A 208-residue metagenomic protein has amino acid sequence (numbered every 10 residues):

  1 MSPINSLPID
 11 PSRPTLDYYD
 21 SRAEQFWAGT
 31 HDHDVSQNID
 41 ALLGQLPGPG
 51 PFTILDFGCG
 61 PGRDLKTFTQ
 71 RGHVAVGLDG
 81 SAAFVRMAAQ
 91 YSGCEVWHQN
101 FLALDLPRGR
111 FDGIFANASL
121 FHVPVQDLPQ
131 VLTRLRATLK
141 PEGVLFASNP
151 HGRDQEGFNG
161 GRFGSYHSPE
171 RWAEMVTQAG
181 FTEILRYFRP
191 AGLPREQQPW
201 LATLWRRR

Functional and structural regions predicted by a protein language model:
S2-P49: Conserved class I S-adenosyl-L-methionine
G50-G60: Conserved class I S-adenosyl-L-methionine
P61-A103: Class I SAM-dependent methyltransferase SAM/SAH-binding core
L102, L106-I114: A short acidic, Gly/Pro-enriched loop at the edge of an enzyme's catalytic core that lines a small-molecule cofactor
P129-P141: A short glycine-rich, Lys/Arg-flanked "PGG" loop and its adjoining helix->strand segment in the class I
E142-N149: Conserved beta-strand signature within the Rossmann-like core of class I S-adenosyl-L-methionine
Q155-R171: Acceptor-substrate binding/catalytic loop of class I
A191-R208: Core SAM-dependent methyltransferase catalytic element
